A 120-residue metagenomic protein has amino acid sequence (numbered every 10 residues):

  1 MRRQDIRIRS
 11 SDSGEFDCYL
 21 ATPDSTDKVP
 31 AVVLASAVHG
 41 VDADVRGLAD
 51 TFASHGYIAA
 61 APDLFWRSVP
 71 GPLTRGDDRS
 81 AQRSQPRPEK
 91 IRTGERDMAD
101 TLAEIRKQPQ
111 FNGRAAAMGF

Functional and structural regions predicted by a protein language model:
M1-F120: N-terminal cap/leader regions of alpha/beta-hydrolase-fold enzymes, predominantly small-molecule hydrolases
